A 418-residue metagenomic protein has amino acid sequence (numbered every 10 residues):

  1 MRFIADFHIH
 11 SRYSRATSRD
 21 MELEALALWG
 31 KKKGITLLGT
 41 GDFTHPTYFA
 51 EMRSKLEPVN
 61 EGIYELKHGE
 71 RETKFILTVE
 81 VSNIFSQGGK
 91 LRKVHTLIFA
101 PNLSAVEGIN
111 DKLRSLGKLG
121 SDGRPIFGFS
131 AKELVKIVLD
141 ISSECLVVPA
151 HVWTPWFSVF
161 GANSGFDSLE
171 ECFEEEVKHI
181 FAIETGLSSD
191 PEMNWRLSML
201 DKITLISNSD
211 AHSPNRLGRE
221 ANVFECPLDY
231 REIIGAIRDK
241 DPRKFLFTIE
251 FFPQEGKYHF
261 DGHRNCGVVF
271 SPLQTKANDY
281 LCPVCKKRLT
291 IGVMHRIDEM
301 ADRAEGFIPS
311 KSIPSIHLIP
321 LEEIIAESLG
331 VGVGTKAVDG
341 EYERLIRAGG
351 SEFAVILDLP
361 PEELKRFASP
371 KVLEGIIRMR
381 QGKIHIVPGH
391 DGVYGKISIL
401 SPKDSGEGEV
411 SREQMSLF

Functional and structural regions predicted by a protein language model:
M1-L91, I384-H385, I397, L417: An N-terminally biased module of ancient metal coordination in phosphate/nucleic-acid-related enzymes
R2, A50-F181: Extended substrate/RNA-proximal surfaces in nucleic-acid metabolism proteins
H8, D42, V147, I183 (+1 more regions): Conserved, mostly hydrophobic/aromatic
H8-R12, H151, H212: Histidine-centered divalent metal-coordination motifs
R15-S18, F49-R53, F157-S164, W195 (+2 more regions): Histidine/acidic-residue-rich catalytic or RNA/ligand-binding cores of hydrolases and nuclease-related proteins
K202-G218: Short acidic/histidine-rich active-site segments
F245-I313: Cys/His-rich short segments
I325-F418: Low-complexity, acidic/Ser/Thr- and charged residue-rich accessory regions of DNA metabolism proteins
